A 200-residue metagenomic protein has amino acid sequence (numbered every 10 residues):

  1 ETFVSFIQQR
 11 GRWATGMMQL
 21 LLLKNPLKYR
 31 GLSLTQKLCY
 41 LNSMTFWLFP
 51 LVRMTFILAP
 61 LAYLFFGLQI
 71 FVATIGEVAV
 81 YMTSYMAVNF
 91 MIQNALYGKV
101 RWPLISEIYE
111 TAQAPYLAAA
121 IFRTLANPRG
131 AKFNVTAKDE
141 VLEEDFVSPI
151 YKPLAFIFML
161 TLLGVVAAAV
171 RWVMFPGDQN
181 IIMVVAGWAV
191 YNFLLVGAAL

Functional and structural regions predicted by a protein language model:
E1-A118: Non-transmembrane catalytic domains and loops of membrane-associated enzymes and transporters that build or traffic
N25, F66-A73, A126, G130 (+2 more regions): Juxtamembrane transmembrane-helix termini
Y29-V52, P128, N134-L163: Loop-to-transmembrane boundary segments
L48-L51, T55, V78, I108 (+2 more regions): Alpha-helical transmembrane segments
Y81-A87, D145-A168, W188-Y191: Hydrophobic membrane-spanning alpha-helices of multi-pass integral membrane proteins
S84-N89, A118-A119, R123, Y191-A198: Hydrophobic cores of alpha-helical transmembrane segments in multi-pass inner/ER membrane proteins, independent
A119-F133: Membrane-water interface of transmembrane alpha-helices
L163-L200: C-terminal amphipathic alpha-helical interaction region
